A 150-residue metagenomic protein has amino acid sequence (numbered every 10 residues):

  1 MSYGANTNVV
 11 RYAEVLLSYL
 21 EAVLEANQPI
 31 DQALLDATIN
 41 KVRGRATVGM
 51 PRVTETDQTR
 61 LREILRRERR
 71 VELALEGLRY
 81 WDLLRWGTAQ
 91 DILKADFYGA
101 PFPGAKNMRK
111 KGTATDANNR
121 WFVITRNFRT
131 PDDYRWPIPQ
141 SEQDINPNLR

Functional and structural regions predicted by a protein language model:
M1-V42: C-terminal substrate/ligand-recognition segments
S2, N6-T7, R43, T54-R150: Long, intrinsically disordered, low-complexity segments
Q28-A33, R52-Q58: Short, glycine- and charge-enriched coil/turn segments that flank and shape catalytic ligand pockets
A46-G49: Alpha-helical junction/boundary sensor with strong preference for TPR arrays
